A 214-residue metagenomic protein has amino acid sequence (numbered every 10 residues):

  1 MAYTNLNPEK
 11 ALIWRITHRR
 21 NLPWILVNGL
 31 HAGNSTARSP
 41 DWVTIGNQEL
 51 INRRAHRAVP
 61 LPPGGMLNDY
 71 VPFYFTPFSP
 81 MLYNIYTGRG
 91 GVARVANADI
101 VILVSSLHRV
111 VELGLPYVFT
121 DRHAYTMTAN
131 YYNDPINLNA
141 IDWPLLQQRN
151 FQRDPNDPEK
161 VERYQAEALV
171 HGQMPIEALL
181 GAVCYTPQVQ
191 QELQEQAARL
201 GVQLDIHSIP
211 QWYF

Functional and structural regions predicted by a protein language model:
M1-F75, S79-F214: Active-site-proximal loop/hinge segments that shape catalytic or ion-binding/gating pockets
